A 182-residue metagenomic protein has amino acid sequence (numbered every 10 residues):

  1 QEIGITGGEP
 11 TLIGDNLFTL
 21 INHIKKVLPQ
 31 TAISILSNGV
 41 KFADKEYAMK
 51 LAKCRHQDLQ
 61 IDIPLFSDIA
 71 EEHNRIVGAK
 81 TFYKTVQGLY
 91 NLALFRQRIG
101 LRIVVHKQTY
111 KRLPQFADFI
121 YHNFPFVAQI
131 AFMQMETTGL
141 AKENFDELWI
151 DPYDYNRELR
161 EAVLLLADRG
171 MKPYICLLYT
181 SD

Functional and structural regions predicted by a protein language model:
E2-G4, I13-M133: Radical SAM/AdoMet-radical enzyme domain recognition
G8-P10: Active-site neighborhood of divalent metal-dependent phosphoester/pyrophosphate hydrolases
L101, F124-Q129, G139-M171: C-terminal scaffold of the Radical SAM
Y174: Aromatic-lined carbohydrate-recognition surfaces of secreted/lumenal glycan-active proteins
Y179-D182: Conserved small/polar residues in nucleotide/adenosyl-binding loops
